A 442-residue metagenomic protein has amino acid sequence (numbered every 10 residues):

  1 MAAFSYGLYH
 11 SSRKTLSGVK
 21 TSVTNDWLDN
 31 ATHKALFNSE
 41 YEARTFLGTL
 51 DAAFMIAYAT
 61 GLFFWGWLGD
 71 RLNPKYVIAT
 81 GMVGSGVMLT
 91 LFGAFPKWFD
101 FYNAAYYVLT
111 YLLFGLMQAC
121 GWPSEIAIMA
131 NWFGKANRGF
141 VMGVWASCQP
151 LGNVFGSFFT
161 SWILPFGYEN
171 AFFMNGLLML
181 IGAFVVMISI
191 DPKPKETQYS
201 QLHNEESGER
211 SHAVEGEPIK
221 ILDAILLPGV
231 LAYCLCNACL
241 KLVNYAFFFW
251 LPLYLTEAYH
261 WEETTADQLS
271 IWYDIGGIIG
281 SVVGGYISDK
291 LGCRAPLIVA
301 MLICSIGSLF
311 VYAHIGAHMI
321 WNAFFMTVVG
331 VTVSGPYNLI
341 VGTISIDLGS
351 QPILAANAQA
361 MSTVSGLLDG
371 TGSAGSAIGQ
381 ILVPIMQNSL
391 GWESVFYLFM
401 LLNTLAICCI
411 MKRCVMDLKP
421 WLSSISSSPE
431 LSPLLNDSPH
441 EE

Functional and structural regions predicted by a protein language model:
K14-T21, L227-G284, Y337-G342, I378-Q380: Extracytoplasmic gate region of multi-pass secondary transporters
K20-A59: Extracellular/periplasmic helix-loop-helix junction of adjacent transmembrane segments in MFS-like secondary
R71-M82, D289-I303: Cytoplasmic membrane-interface "Motif A"-like loop-to-helix N-cap segments of 12-TM Major Facilitator Superfamily
V83-F101, I303-A317: C-terminal ends and interior cores of transmembrane alpha-helices in multi-pass membrane transporters/permeases
M88, D100-C120, I320-S350: Hydrophobic core of transmembrane alpha-helices in multi-pass small-molecule transporters, especially MFS/SLC-type
T110-Q149: Cytoplasmic helix-loop-helix junction between adjacent transmembrane helices in 12-TM secondary transporters
W145-P194: Helix-loop-helix hairpin linking two adjacent transmembrane segments in secondary transporters
N170-I188, S394-R413: Symmetry-related core transmembrane helices of the 12-TM Major Facilitator Superfamily/SLC fold
